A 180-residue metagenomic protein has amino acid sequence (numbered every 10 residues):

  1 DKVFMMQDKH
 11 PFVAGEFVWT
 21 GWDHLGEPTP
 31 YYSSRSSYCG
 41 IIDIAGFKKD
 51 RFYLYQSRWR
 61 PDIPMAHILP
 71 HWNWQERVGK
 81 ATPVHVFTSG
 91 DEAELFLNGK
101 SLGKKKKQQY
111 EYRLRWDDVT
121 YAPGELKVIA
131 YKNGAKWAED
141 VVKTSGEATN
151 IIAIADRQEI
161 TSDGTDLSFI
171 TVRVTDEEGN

Functional and structural regions predicted by a protein language model:
D1-Q108, R113-A135: Extended substrate-binding grooves/exosites of carbohydrate-active enzymes
N73, Q158-E159, D176-G179: Short beta-turn/strand-loop junction motif enriched in small, turn-promoting residues
W74-K80, E159-S168: Short, solvent-exposed loop/linker segments at the N-terminal edge of repeated beta-sheet extracellular domains
V84-F87, T165-N180: Beta-strand-rich structural segments
R113-R115, N150-I152, L167-T171: Ordered hydrophobic segments in well-structured contexts
G134-G146: Edge beta-strands of extracellular beta-sandwich domains
S145-D163: Low-complexity, acidic Ser/Thr/Pro/Gly-rich terminal tails and inter-domain linkers that flank the onset of structured
